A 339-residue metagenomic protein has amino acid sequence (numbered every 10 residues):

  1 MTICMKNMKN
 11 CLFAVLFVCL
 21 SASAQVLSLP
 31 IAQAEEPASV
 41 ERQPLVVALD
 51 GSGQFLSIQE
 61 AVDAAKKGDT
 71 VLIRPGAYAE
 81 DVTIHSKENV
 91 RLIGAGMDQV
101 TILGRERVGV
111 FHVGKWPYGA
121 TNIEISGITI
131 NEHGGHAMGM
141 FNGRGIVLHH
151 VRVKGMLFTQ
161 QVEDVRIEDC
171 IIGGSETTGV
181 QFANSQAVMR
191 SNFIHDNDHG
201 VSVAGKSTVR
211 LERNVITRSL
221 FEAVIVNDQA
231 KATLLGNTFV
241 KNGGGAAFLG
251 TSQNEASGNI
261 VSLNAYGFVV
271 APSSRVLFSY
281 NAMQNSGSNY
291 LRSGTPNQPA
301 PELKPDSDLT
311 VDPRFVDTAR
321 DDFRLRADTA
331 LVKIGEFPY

Functional and structural regions predicted by a protein language model:
M1-M8: N-terminal secretory signal peptides that target proteins for export/translocation
F13-Q25: Bacterial N-terminal signal peptides
A38, D69-L72, T101, A271-Y339: Acidic, glycine- and Ser/Thr-rich low-complexity intrinsically disordered tracts in extracellular/secreted proteins
L45-A77, D328-E336: Acidic Gly/Asp/Thr-rich repetitive segments characteristic of extracellular carbohydrate-active and adhesion proteins
Q59, D63, K67, A79-I93 (+2 more regions): Extracellular beta-strand-rich solenoid/capping regions of secreted or surface-exposed proteins that bind or remodel
I73, E80, I84, G94 (+14 more regions): Extracellular beta-strand solenoids
D81, V108-V110, H136-A137, M156 (+8 more regions): Structural detector of coil-to-beta-strand junctions
I93-Q99, G119-E132, R144-G155, E163-T178 (+7 more regions): Right-handed parallel beta-helix
